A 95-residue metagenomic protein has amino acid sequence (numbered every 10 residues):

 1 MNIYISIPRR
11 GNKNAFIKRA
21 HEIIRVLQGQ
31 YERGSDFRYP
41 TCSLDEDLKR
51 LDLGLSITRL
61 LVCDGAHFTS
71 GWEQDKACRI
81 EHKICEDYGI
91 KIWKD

Functional and structural regions predicted by a protein language model:
M1-D95: Conserved catalytic or regulatory cores that recognize and/or transform ribose-phosphate-containing ligands
